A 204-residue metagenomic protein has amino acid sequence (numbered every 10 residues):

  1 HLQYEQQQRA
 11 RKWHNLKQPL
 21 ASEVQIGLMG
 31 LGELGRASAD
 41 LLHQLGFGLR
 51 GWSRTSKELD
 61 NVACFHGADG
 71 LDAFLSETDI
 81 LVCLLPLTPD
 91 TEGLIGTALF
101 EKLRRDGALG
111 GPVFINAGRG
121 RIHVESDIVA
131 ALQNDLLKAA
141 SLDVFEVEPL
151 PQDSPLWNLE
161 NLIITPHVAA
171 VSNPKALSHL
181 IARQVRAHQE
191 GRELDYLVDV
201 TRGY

Functional and structural regions predicted by a protein language model:
H1-Q25, D199: Phosphate-binding beta-alpha-beta segment of Rossmann-like dinucleotide-binding domains, i.e., the NAD(P)
Q3-Y4, E148-Y204: C-terminal helix-to-coil terminal segments
Q25, A39, F47-G48: Residues at the starts of beta-strands that form the adenosine-phosphate
I26-G30: Conserved N-terminal Rossmann-fold NAD(P)-binding element of oxidoreductases
L34: Hydrophobic/small residue at the entry helix of a nucleotide-binding pocket
A39, H43, L132: Gly/Ala-rich phosphate-binding loop of Rossmann-like dinucleotide-binding domains, activating on the conserved
S53: Conserved acidic E/D residue at the C-terminus of a beta-strand in Rossmann-like folds
S56-P155: Rossmann-like adenosine-cofactor binding region
